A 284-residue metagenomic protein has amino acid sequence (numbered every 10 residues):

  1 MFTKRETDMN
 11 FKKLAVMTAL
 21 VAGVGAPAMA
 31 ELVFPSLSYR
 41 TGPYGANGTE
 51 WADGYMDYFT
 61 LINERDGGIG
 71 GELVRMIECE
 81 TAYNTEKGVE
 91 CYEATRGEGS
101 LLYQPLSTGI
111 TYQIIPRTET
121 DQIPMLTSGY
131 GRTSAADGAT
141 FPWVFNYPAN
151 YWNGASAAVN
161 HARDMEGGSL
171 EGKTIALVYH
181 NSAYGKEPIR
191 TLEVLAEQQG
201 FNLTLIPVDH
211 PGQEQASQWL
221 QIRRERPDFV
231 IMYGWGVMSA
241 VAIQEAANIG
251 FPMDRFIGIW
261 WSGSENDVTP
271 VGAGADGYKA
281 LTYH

Functional and structural regions predicted by a protein language model:
E6-V16: Bacterial N-terminal signal peptides that target proteins for export
D8, V24-A30: Sec/Tat signal peptide C-region and signal peptidase I cleavage site
M17-G23: Bacterial N-terminal signal peptides
E31-W51, L106, T174-H180: Short beta-strand segments enriched in small/hydrophobic residues
V33, A46-D53, R65-G138, Y147 (+3 more regions): Beta-alpha junction/loop-to-helix N-cap segments that form part of ligand/metal-binding clefts
D53-M76, G167-L170, E197-G200: Signal peptide-proximal N-terminal region of secreted/periplasmic/extracellular or secretory-lumen proteins
K87, T133-S134, P142-I249: Extracellular/periplasmic Venus flytrap/periplasmic-binding protein
A246-H284: Extracellular/periplasmic periplasmic-binding protein-like sensory domains
